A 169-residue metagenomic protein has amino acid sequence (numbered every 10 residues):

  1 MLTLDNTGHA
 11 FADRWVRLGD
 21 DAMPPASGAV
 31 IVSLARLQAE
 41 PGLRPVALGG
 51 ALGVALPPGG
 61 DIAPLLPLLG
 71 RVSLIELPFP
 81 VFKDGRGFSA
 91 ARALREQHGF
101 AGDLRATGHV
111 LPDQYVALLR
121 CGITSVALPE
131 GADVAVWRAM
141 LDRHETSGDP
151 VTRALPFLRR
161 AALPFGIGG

Functional and structural regions predicted by a protein language model:
M1-R44: N-terminal, charge-rich interaction modules
A29-I31, A51-A55, L74-E76, D103-R105 (+1 more regions): Structural preference for beta-strand elements that scaffold enzyme active sites
R36-L43, F82-L94, V134-E145: Active-site-adjacent beta->alpha loops and helix N-cap segments on the catalytic face of soluble alpha/beta enzymes
A51-L94: Glycine/Thr-rich beta-alpha phosphate-binding loop at enzyme active sites
V54-L56, I62-P67, L111-S125: Catalytic cores of alpha/beta
P58, A101-P112: Glycine-rich beta-to-alpha transition loops that act as phosphate-gripper elements at the mouths of alpha/beta enzyme
C121-L141: Glycine-rich phosphate-binding active-site loops on the catalytic face of alpha/beta enzymes
A135-G166: C-terminal helical cap(s) of enzyme catalytic domains, especially alpha/beta-barrels
